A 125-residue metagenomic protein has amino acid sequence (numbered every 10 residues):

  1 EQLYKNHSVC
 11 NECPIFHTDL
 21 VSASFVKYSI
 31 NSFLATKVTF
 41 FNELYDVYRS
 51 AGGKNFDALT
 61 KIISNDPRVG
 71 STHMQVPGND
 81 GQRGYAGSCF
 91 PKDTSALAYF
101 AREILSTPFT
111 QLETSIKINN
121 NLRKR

Functional and structural regions predicted by a protein language model:
E1-R125: Structural/interface elements that position substrates and couple domains in central-metabolism enzymes
